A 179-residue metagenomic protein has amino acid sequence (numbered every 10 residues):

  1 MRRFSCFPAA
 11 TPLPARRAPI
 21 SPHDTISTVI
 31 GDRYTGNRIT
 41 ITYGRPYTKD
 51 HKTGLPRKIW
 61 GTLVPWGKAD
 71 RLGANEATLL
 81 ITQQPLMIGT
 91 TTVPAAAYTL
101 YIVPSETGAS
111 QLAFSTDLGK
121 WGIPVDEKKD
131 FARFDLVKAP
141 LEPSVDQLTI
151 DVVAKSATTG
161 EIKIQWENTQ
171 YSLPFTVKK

Functional and structural regions predicted by a protein language model:
M1-P8: Bacterial N-terminal signal peptides
F4, V103, E167: Residue-level marker of positions within ordered structural domains that often coincide with functionally constrained
T11-V64, K68, L118-K179: Primarily secretory-pathway and cell-envelope proteins
W66-P124: Mid-length scaffold segments of soluble, non-membrane domains
